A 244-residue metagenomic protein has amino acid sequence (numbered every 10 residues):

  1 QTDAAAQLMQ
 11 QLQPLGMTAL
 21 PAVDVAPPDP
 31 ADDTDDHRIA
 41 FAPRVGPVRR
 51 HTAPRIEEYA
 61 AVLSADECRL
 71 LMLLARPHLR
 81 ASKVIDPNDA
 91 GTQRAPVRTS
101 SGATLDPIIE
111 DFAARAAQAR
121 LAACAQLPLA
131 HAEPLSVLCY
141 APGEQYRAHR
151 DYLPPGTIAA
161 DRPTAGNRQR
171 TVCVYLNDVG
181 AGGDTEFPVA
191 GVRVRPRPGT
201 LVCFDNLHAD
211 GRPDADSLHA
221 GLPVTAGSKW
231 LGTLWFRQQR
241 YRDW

Functional and structural regions predicted by a protein language model:
Q1-C203, L207-W244: Fe(II)/2-oxoglutarate oxygenase catalytic core
